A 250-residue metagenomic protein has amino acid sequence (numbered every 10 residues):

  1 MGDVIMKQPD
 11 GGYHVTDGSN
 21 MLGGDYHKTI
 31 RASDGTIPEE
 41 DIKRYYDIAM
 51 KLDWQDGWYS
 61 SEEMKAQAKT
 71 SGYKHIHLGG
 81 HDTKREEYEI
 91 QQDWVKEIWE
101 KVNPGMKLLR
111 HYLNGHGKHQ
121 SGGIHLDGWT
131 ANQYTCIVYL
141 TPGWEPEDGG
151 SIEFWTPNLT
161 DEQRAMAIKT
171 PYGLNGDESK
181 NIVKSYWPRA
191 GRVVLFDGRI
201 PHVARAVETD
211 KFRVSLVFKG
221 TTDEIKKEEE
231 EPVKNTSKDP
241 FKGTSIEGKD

Functional and structural regions predicted by a protein language model:
G2-G105, P232-N235, F241: Non-heme Fe(II)/2-oxoglutarate
K7, H14-D17, G72, H111 (+4 more regions): Intrinsic disorder/low-complexity signature
W54-W58, G143-W144, K219, D250: Tryptophan-centered motif/residue detector
K96, E100-V233: Catalytic core of non-heme Fe(II) oxygenases with the double-stranded beta-helix
K238-D250: Long, low-complexity, intrinsically disordered segments
